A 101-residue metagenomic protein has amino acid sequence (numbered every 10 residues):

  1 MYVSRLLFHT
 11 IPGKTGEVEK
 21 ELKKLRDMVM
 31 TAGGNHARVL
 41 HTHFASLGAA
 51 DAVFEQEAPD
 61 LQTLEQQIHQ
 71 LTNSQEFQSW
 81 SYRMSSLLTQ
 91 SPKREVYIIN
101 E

Functional and structural regions predicted by a protein language model:
M1-Y2, E101: Absolute protein N-terminus
Y2-H9, R38-T72: Short, well-ordered beta-strand segments in beta-rich or mixed alpha/beta enzyme and ligand-binding folds
H9-K20: Short, surface-exposed ligand-recognition loops at beta-strand->loop->(often short) alpha-helix junctions that present
P12-K14, D60-Q62, N100: Residues that cap or initiate secondary-structure elements
K14-T15, T42-F44, R83-M84: Intrinsically disordered, low-complexity segments enriched in polar/charged residues with Gly/Pro, especially when
K20-R38, E57-R94: An amphipathic, aromatic/His-enriched active-site/gating alpha helix that lines ligand/cofactor pockets
E95-E101: Short, low-order "capping/linker" segments at domain edges
